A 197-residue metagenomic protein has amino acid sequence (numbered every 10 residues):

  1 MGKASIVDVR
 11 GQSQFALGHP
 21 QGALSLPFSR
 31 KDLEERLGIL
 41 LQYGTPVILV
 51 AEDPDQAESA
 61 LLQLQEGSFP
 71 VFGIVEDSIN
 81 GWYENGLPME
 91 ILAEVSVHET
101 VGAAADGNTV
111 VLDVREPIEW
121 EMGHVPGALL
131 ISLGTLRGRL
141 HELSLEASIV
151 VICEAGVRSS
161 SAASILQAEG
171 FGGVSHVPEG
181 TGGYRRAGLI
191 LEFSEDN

Functional and structural regions predicted by a protein language model:
A4, Q12-V110, V114-N197: Rhodanese-like catalytic fold shared by cysteine-dependent sulfurtransferases and DSP/PTP-type phosphatases
